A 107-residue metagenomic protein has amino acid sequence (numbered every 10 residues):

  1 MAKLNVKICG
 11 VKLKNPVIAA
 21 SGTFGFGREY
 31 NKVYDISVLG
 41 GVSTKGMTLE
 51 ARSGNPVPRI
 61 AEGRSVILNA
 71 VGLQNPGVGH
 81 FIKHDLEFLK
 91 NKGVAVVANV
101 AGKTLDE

Functional and structural regions predicted by a protein language model:
M1-A95: N-terminal capping/small domains of soluble enzymes
K90, V100-E107: Conserved alpha/beta-domain cores
